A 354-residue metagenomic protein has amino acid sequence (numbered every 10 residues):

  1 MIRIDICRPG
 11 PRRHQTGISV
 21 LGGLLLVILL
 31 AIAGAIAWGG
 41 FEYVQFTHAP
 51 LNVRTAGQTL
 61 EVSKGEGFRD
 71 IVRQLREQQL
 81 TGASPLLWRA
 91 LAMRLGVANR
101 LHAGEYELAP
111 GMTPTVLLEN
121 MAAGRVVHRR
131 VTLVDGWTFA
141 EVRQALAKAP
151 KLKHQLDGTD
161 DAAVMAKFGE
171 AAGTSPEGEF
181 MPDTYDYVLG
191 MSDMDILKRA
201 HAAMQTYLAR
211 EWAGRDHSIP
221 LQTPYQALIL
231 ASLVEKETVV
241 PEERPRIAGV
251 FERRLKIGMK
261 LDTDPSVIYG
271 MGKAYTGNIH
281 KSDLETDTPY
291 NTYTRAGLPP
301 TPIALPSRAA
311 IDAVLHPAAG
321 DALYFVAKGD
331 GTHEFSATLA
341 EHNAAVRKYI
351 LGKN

Functional and structural regions predicted by a protein language model:
M1-S19: N-terminal Lys/Arg-rich, disordered targeting/topogenic segments
Q15-T55: N-terminal type II signal-anchor transmembrane helix that functions as the membrane-insertion/stop-transfer segment
I18-G23, G65-D70, A90-R94, A103 (+3 more regions): A broad, low-specificity signal for short, low-complexity segments enriched in glycine/proline and polar/charged
L25-L30, G57, A98-R100, W137-A140 (+2 more regions): Short low-complexity stretches enriched in small and charged residues
L30-I32, I71, L233: Hydrophobic core
I32-A35, E105-M112, V250, L255-K256 (+1 more regions): Short N-terminal signal/transit or membrane-insertion segments and the immediately adjacent low-complexity/disordered
F41-L208: Signal peptide-directed extracytoplasmic domains
G67, Q144-K153, A166-N354: Bacterial extracytoplasmic/cell-wall-associated proteins, especially those involved in peptidoglycan
